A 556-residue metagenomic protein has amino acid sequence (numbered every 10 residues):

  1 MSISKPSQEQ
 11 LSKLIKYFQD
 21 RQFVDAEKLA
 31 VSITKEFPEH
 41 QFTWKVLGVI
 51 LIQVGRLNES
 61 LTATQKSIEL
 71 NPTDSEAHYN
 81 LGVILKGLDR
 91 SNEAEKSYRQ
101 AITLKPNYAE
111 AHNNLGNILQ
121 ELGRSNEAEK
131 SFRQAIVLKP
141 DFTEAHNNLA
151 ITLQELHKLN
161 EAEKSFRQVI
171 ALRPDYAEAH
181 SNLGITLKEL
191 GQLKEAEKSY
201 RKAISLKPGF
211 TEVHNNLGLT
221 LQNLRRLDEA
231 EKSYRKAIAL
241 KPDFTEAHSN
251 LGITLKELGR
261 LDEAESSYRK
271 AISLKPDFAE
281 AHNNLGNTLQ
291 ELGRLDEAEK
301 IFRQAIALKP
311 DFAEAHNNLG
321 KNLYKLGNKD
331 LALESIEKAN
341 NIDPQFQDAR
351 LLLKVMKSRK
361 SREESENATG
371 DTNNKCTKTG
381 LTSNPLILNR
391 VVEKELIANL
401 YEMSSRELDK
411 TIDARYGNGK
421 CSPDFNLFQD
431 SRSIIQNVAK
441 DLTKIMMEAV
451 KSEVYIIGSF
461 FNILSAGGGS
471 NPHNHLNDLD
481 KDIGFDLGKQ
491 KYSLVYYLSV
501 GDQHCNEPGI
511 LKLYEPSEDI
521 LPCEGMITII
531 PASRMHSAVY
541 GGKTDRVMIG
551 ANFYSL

Functional and structural regions predicted by a protein language model:
P6-E36, V46-V49: Alpha-helical segment of the N-proximal tetratricopeptide repeat
I15, F42-Q53, T64, E76-G87 (+8 more regions): Conserved alpha-helical positions within TPR/SEL1-like repeat arrays
I33, K66-S67, A101, A135 (+6 more regions): Canonical positions in the second alpha-helix
S361-E453, G469: Non-heme Fe(II)/2-oxoglutarate
K451-Y540, D545-L556: Catalytic core of non-heme Fe(II) oxygenases with the double-stranded beta-helix
